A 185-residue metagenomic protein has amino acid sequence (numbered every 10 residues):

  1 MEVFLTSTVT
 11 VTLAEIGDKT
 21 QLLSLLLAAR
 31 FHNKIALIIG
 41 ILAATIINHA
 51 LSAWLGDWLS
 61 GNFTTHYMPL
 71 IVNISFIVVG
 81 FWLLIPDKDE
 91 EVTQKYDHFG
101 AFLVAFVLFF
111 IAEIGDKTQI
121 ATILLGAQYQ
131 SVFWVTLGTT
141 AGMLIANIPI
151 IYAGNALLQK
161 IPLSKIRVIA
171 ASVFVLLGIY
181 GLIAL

Functional and structural regions predicted by a protein language model:
M1-G61, A121-G142: Juxtamembrane transmembrane-helix termini in multi-pass membrane transport proteins
M1-I16, V78, K88-A112, V135-L137 (+1 more regions): Small-residue-enriched transmembrane helix starts and helix-helix packing motifs in multi-pass inner-membrane proteins
E2-T6, S172, A184: Multi-pass membrane proteins that catalyze or facilitate reactions on polyprenyl-/lipid-phosphate substrates and their
H32-T93, D97-G100, P149-K160, K165 (+2 more regions): Membrane helix-loop-helix hairpins that form the core translocation module of multi-pass transporters
D116: Conserved substrate/cofactor phosphate-moiety recognition/catalytic segment in nucleotide-dependent phosphotransferases
I179-L185: Juxtamembrane boundary at the C-terminal end of a transmembrane helix
